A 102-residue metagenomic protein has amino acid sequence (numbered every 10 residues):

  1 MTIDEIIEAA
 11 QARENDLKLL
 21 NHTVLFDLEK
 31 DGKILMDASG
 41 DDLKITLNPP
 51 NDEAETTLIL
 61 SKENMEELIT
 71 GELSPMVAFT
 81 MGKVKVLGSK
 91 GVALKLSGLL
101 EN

Functional and structural regions predicted by a protein language model:
M1-N102: Feature captures hydrophobic
